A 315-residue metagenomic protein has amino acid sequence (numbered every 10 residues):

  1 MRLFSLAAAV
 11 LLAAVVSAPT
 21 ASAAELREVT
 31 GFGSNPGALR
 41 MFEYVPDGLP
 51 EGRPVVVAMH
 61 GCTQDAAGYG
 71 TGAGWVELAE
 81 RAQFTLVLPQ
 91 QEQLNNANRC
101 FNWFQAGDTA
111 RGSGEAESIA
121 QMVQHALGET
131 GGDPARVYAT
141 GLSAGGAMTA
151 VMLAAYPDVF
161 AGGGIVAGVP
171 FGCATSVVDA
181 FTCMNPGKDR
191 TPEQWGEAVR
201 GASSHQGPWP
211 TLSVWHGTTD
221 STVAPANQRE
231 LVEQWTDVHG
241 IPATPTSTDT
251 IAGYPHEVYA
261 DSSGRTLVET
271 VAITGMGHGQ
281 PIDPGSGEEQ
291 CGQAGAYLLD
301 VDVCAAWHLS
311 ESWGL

Functional and structural regions predicted by a protein language model:
L3-L6, P19-V55, A67-G74, R81-T85 (+7 more regions): A domain-start/cap signature at the N-terminus of enzymes
R53, H60-D65, M276: Active-site glycine-rich loops that stabilize anionic/oxyanionic intermediates across multiple enzyme folds
A58-G61, L88, V214, A272: Structural cue for short, hydrophobic secondary-structure segments
H60, T140-G146, G217: Conserved alpha/beta-hydrolase "nucleophile elbow" surrounding the catalytic nucleophile
Q90-G114, S176-V177: Cap/lid segment of the alpha/beta-hydrolase catalytic domain
G107-T130, V151: Alpha/beta-hydrolase active-site loop
G146-D158, G164-A167: Short glycine-enriched nucleophile-adjacent loop and the immediately C-terminal alpha-helix near the catalytic center
V214-H216, D220: Short beta-strand/loop motif that positions the catalytic acidic residue of the alpha/beta-hydrolase fold
